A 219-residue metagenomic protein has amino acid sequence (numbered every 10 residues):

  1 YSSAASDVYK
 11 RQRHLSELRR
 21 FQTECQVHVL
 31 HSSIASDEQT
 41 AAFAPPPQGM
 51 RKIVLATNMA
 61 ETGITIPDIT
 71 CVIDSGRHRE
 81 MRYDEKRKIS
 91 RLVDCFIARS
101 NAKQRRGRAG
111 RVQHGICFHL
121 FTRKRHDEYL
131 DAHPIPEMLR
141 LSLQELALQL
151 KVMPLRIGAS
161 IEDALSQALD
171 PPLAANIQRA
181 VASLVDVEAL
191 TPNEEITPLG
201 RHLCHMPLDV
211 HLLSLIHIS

Functional and structural regions predicted by a protein language model:
Y1-A5, Y9, I216-S219: Single conserved hydrophobic/aromatic residue that forms the stacking wall/gate of nucleotide- or nucleobase-binding
D7-C25: Conserved helicase motor "Helicase C" RecA-like lobe of SF1/SF2 P-loop NTPases
D7-R11, D37-Q39, T62-P67, R79-D84 (+1 more regions): Switch/connector loops and helix/strand junctions flanking conserved nucleotide-binding motifs in nucleotide-processing
R20-Q22, A44-G49, I64-I66, R111: Conserved catalytic network of the ASCE P-loop NTPase/AAA+ motor domain
S33-V54: Conserved motor-coupling elements within RecA-like helicase/translocase cores
T65-G76, I116-F118: A short beta-strand element within the Helicase C-terminal
S90-D127: Conserved segment of the helicase C-terminal RecA-like domain
V112, H119-S219: C-terminal accessory/connector segments of nucleic-acid motor ATPases
